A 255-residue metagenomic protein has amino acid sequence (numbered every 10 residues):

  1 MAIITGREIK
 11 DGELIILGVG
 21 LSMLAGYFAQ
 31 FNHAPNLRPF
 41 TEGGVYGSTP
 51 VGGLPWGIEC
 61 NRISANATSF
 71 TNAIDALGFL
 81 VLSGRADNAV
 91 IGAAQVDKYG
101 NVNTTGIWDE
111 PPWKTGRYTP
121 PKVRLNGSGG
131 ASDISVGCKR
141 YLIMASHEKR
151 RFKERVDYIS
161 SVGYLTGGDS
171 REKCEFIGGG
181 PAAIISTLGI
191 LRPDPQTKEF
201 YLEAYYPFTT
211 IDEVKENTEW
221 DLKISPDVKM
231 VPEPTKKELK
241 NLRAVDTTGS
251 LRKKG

Functional and structural regions predicted by a protein language model:
M1-A67: N-terminal active-site beta-alpha-beta segment that forms phosphate/nucleotide-binding and substrate-recognition loops
E8, G12, I16, D221-S225 (+1 more regions): Short secondary-structure junctions and interdomain/linker hinges
E8, N217, N241, V245: Residues that form generic nucleotide/phosphate-binding pockets
F28-N32, G52-G53, T104, D109 (+1 more regions): Short amphipathic alpha-helical patches
A34, F40-T41, I224, D246-G249: Short, intrinsically disordered/low-complexity patches at protein termini and at juxtamembrane boundaries
G43, V51-G52, S83, T248 (+1 more regions): Feature targets compositionally biased, intrinsically disordered low-complexity regions with long contiguous runs
G53-S225, K229-M230, P234: Conserved phosphate- and dinucleotide-binding cores of soluble alpha/beta proteins, encompassing both enzyme active
D227-G255: Acidic/aromatic/glycine-rich contiguous surface patches that form carbohydrate-binding/processing clefts and analogous
